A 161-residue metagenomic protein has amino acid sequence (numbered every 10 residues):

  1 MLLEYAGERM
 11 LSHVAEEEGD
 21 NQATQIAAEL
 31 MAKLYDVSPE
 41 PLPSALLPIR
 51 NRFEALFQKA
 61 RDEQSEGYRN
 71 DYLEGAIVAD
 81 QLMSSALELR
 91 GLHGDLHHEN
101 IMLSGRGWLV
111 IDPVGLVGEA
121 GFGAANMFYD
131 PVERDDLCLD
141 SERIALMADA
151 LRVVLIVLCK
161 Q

Functional and structural regions predicted by a protein language model:
M1-P41: ATP-binding pocket architecture of kinase catalytic cores
L2, H93, V110: Generic enzyme active-site microenvironment
A23-I26, A55-K59, E142-R143, M147-A148 (+1 more regions): Phosphate/dinucleotide-binding and metal-coordinating scaffold of catalytic cores in nucleotide-dependent enzymes
Y35-P39, P131, L155: A general structural signal marking secondary-structure boundaries and capping sites
D36-G94, S104-R106: An alpha-helical support segment within catalytic cores of ATP-dependent transferases
E99-I101: Hydrophobic residue at the +6 position relative to the catalytic HRD Asp in the kinase catalytic loop
L103-D149: Active-site Asp-x-Gly
